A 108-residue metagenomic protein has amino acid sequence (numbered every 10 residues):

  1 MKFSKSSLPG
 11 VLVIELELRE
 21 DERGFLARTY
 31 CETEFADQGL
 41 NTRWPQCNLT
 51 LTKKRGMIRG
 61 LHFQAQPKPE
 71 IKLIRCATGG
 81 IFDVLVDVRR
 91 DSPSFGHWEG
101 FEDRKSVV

Functional and structural regions predicted by a protein language model:
M1-D103: Non-catalytic, conserved peripheral segments adjacent to functional cores
V107-V108: Conserved small/polar residues in nucleotide/adenosyl-binding loops
